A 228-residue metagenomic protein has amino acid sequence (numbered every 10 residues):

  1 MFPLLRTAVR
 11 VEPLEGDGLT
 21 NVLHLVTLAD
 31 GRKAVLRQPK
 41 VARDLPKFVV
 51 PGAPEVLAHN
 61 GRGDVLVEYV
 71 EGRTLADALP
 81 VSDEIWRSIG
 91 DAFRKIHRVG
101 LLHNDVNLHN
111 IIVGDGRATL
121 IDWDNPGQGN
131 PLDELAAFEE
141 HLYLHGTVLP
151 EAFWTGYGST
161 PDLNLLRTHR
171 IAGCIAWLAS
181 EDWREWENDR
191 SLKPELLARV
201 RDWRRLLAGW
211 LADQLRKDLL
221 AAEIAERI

Functional and structural regions predicted by a protein language model:
R6-L28: ATP-binding glycine-rich phosphate-binding loop
T20-N21, K33-V65, A78-E84, S88: A conserved alpha-helical element in kinase catalytic cores
N21-T27, R94-D133: Active-site acidic catalytic loop and adjacent metal/ATP-binding pocket of ATP-dependent phosphoryl transfer enzymes
A29-G31, P51, G116: Glycine-centered tight beta-turn/hairpin loop motif at sheet-sheet or coil-to-beta transitions
A53, R73-N104: Conserved kinase catalytic-core helix
D64-V81, I175-K193: A glycine-centered beta->alpha junction motif in the catalytic cores of kinase/phosphotransferase enzymes
L132-P161, I171-R190: Active-site activation/catalytic loop segments of kinase-like enzymes and analogous catalytic loops in related
A179-I228: ATP/Mg2+ or Mg2+-diphosphate-binding catalytic cores that bind nucleotide phosphates or diphosphates via glycine-rich
